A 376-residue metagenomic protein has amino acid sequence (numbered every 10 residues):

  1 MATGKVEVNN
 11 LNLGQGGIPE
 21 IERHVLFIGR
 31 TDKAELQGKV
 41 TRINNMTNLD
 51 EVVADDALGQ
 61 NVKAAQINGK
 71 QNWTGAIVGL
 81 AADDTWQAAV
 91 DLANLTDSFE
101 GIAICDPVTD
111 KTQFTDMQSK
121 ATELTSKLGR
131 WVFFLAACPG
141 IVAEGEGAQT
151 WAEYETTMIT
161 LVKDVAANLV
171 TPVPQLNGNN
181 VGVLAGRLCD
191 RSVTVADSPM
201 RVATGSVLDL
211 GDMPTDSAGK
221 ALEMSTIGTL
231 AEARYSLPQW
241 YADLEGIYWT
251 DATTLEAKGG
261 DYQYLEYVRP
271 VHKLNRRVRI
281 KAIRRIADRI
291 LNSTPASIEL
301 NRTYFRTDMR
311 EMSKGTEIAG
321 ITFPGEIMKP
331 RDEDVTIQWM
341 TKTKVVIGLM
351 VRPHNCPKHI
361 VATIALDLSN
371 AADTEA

Functional and structural regions predicted by a protein language model:
M1-H24, A372-A376: Short, intrinsically disordered N-terminal pre-domain segments
G17-V25, G29-E51: N-terminal domain-start signal
P19, T96, S126-L128, W339-T343: Solvent-exposed loop and beta-edge segments used for protein-protein assembly and interaction
E35-Q37, R187-Y304, V351-A376: Long, contiguous, structured domain-core segments that constitute the functional module of a protein
L49-V62: Predominantly extracellular/luminal regions of secreted and cell-surface proteins, especially disulfide-bonded
V62-A203: Extracellular Cys-Trp
G75-V78, F323-A376: Compositionally biased, low-complexity/repeat regions
P295-I337: C-terminal hydrophobic structural anchor segments that stabilize assembly/packing rather than catalytic chemistry
